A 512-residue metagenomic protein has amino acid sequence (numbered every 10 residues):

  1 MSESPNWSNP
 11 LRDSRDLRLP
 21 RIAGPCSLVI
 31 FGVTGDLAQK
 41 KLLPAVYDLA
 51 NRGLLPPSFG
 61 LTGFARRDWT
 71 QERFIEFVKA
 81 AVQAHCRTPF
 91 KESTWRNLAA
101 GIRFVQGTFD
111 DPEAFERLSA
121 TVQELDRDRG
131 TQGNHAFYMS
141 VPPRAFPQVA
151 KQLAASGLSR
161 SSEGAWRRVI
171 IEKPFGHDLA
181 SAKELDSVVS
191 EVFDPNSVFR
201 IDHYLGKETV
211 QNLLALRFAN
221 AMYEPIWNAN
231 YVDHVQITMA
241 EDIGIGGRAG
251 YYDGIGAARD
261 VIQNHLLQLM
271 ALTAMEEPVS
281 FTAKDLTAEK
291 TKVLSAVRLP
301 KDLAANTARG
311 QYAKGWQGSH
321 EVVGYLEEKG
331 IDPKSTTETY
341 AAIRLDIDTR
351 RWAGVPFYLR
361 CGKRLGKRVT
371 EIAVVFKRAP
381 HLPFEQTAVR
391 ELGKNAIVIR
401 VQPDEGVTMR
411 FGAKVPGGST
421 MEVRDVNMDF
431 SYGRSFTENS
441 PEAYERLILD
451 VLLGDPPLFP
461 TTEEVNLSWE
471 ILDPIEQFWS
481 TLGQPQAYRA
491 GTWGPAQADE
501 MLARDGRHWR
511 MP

Functional and structural regions predicted by a protein language model:
M1-I171, F175-P512: Secretory/organelle targeting and membrane-embedding segments
